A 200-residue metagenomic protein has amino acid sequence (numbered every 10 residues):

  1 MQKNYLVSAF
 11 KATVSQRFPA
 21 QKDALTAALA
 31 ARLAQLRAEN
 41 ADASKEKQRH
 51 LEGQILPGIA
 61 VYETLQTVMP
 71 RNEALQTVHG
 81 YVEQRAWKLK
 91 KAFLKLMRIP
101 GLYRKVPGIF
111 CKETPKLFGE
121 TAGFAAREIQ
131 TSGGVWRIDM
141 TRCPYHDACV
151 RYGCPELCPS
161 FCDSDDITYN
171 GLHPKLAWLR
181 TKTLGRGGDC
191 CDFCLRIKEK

Functional and structural regions predicted by a protein language model:
M1-L65: N-terminal, charged low-complexity regulatory/assembly segments
V14, L65, F118, D165-T168 (+1 more regions): Hydrophobic, Leu/Ile/Phe/Ala-enriched alpha-helical segments that form helix-helix packing faces
K22, E73, L176-A177: Secondary-structure boundary/capping signal
L25, F124-E128, W178: Generic structural motif
L25, L29, L33, R37 (+8 more regions): A sequence-level detector of short, solvent-exposed, charge-rich linear segments
G53, T64-G153, L157: Amphipathic interaction/junction segments at domain boundaries or subunit interfaces
G134-R137, P144-K200: C-terminal non-catalytic interaction appendages of large macromolecular assemblies
